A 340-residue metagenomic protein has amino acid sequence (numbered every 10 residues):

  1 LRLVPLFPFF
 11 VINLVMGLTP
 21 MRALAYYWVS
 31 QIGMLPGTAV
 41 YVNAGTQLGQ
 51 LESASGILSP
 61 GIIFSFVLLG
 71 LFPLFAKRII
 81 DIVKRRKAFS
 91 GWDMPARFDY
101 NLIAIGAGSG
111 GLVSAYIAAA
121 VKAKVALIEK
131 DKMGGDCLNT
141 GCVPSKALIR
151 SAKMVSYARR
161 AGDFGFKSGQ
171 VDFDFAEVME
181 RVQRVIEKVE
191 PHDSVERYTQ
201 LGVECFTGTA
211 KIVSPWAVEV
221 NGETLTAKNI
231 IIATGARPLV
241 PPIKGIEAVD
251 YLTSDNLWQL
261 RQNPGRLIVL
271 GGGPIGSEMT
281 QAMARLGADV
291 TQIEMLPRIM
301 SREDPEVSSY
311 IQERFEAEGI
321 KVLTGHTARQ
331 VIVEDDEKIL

Functional and structural regions predicted by a protein language model:
L1-L48, V83: Hydrophobic alpha-helical membrane segments of integral membrane proteins
V42-G91: Multi-pass membrane proteins that catalyze or facilitate reactions on polyprenyl-/lipid-phosphate substrates and their
G91-I105, I117-V121, M133-V143, E187-L270 (+3 more regions): FAD-binding core/adjacent interface of flavoenzyme oxidoreductases
D99-L127, G276-R285: N-terminal Rossmann-like FAD-binding beta1-loop-alpha1 element of flavoenzymes
D131-V155, R298-E316: Conserved N-terminal glycine-rich FAD pyrophosphate-binding loop of Rossmann-like flavoproteins
S145-R184: Glycine-rich active-site loop/strand segments that organize a redox cofactor
S168-G169, E204-T207, K211-E219, L286-L340: A Rossmann-like FAD-binding core segment of flavoenzymes
R261-E303: Rossmann-like NAD(P)H-binding beta-loop-alpha module
